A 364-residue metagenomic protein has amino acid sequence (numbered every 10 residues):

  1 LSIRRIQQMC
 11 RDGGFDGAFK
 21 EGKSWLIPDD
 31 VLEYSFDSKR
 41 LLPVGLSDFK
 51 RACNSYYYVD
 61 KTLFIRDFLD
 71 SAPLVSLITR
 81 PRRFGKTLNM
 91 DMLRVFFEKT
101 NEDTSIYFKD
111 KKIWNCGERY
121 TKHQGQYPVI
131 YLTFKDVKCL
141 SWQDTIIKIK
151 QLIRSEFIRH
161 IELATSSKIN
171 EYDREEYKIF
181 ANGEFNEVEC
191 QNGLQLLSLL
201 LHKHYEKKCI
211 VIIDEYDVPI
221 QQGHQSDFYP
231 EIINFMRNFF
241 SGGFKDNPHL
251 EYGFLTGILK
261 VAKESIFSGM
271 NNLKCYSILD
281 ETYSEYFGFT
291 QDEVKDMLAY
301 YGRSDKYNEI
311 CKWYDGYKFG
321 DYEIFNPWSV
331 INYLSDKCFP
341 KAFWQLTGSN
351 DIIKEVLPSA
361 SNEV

Functional and structural regions predicted by a protein language model:
L1-I6: Polyanion-binding surface elements
Q7, K20-E21, I213, E309: Short loop/turn and capping residues at structural boundaries
C10: DNA major-groove recognition helix of helix-turn-helix
G13-G14, F96: The DNA-recognition helices of helix-turn-helix-type DNA-binding domains
G14-D37: Short helix-start
K39-V364: Phosphate-binding site recognition
